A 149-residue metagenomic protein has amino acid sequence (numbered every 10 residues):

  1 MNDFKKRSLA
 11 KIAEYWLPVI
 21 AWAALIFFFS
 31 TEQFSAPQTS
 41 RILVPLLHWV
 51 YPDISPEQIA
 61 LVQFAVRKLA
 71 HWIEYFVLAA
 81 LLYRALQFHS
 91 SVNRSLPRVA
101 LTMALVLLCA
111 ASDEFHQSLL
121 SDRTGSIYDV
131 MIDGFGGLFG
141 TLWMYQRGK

Functional and structural regions predicted by a protein language model:
M1-S118, I127, G134-K149: Bulky hydrophobic segments
T124: Sequence-specific DNA-binding recognition helix
